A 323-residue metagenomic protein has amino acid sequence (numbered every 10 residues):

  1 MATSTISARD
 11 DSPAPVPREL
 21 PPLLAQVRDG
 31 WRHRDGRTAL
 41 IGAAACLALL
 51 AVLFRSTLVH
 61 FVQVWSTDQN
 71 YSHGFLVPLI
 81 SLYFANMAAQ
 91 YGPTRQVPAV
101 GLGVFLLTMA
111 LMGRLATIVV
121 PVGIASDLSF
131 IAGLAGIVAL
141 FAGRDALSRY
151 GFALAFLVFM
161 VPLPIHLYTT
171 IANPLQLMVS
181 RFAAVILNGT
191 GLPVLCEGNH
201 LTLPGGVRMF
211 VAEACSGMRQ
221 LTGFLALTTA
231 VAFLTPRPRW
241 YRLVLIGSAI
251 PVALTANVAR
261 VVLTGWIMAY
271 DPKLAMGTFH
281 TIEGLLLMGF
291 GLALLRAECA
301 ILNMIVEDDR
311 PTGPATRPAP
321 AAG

Functional and structural regions predicted by a protein language model:
A2-G323: Hydrophobic N-terminal alpha-helices or hydrophobic patches in metabolic proteins across all domains of life
